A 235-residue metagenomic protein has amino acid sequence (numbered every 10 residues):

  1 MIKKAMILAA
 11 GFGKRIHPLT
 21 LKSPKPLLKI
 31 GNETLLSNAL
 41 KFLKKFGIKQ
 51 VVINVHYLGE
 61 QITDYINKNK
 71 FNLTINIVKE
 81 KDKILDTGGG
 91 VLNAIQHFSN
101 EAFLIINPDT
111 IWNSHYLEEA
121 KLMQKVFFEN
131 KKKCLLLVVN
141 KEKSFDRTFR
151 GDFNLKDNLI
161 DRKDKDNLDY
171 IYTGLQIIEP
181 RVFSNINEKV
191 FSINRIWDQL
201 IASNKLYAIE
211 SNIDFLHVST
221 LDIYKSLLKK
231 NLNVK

Functional and structural regions predicted by a protein language model:
M1-I7, E33-N107, I111, E118 (+3 more regions): Conserved N-terminal catalytic core of the sugar/cofactor nucleotidyltransferase
M1-L21, K44-F46, K205: N-terminal nucleotide-binding beta1-loop-alpha1 segment
K22-S37: Short catalytic helix/loop segments, enriched in acidic residues and glycine and frequently bearing histidine
P26, T74-N76, K205-Y207: Conserved beta-strand segments of alpha/beta enzyme cores
H56, V78-E80, L137, K163 (+1 more regions): Conserved beta-strand termini and adjacent loop/short-helix elements that scaffold enzyme active sites in alpha/beta
L104, I111, Y116-F128, K141-F145 (+2 more regions): Catalytic-core segments of class I nucleotidyltransferases/pyrophosphorylases that form NMP-activated intermediates
E129-V139: A short, conserved acidic/glycine-rich loop-to-beta-strand motif that forms the donor nucleotide-sugar/metal
